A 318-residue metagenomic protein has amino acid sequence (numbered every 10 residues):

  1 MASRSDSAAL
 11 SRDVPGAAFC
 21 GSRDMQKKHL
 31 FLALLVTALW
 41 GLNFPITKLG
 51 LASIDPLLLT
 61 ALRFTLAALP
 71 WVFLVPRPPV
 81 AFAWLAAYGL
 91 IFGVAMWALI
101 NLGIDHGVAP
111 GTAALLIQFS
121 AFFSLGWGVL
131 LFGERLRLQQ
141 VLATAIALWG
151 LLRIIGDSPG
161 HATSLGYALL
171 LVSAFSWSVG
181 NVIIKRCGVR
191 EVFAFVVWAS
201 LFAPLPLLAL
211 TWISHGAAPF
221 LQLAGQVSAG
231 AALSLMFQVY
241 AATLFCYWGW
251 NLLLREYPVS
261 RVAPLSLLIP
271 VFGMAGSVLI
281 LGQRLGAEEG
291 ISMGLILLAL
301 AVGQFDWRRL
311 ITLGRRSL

Functional and structural regions predicted by a protein language model:
R4-D6, L10, V14-L58, P159-R186 (+3 more regions): Glycine-/small-residue-enriched transmembrane alpha-helix faces in small-molecule transporters and effluxers
M25-H29, A52-L57, A61, P78-A83 (+3 more regions): Juxtamembrane helix-entry segments on the extracytoplasmic side of multipass membrane proteins
A38-L39, N43-F44, V72-I117, L125 (+2 more regions): Specific transmembrane alpha-helical segments of multi-pass solute transporters/efflux pumps, especially DMT/EamA
L39, L49-A95, F119-W127, S176-G180 (+3 more regions): Transmembrane alpha-helices of multi-pass small-molecule transport proteins
I46, A68-W71, S124-L125, L130 (+4 more regions): Transmembrane alpha-helical segments that form core, pore/gating elements of small-molecule transporters/exporters
L58-A68, N101-R135, Q140, S173 (+1 more regions): Specific alpha-helical transmembrane segments that line the substrate/conduction pathway and gating interfaces
T60-L62, A113-F119, I183-P204, V239-L279: Helix-helix packing/entry segments at the starts of transmembrane helices
T65, W71, G126-W127, L136-G156 (+5 more regions): Hydrophobic transmembrane alpha-helices of multi-pass small-molecule transport proteins
